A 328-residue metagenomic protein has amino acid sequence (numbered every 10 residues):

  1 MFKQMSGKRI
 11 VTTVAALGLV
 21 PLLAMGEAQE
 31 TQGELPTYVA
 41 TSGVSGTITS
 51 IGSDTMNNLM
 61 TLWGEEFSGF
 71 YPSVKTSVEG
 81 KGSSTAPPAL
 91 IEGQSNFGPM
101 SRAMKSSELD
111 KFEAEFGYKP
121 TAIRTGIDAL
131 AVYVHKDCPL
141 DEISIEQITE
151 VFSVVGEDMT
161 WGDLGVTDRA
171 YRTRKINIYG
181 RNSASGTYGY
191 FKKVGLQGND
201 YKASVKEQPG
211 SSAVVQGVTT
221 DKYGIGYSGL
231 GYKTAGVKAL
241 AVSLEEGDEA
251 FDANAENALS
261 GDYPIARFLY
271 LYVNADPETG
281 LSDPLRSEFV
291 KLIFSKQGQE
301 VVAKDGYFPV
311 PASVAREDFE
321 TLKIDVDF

Functional and structural regions predicted by a protein language model:
M1-S45: Short, low-complexity disordered leader/linker segments with a strong preference for bacterial N-terminal type II
E27-F328: Flexible loop/hinge segments at secondary-structure junctions
